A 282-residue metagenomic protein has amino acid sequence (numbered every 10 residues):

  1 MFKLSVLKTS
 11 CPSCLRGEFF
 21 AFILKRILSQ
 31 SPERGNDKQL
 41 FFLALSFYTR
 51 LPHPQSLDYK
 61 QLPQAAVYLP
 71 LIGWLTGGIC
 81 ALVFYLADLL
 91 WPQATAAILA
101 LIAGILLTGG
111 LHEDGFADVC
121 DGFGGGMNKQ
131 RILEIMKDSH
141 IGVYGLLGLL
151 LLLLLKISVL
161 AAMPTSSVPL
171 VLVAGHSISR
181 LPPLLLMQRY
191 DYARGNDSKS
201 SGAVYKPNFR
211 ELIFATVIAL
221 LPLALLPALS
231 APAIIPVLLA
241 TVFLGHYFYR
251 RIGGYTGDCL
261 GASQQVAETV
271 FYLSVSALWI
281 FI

Functional and structural regions predicted by a protein language model:
M1-R16, F22-N36: Short, low-complexity, charge-dense intrinsically disordered segments
L24-L28, R34-G109, M127, D138-I282: Hydrophobic alpha-helical transmembrane segments
D114, G124-G125: Glycine/small-residue-rich loop that forms an oxyanion/phosphate-binding "nest" at active or ligand-binding sites
G125-R131: Juxtamembrane helix-boundary/capping and inter-helix hinge elements in multi-pass membrane proteins
